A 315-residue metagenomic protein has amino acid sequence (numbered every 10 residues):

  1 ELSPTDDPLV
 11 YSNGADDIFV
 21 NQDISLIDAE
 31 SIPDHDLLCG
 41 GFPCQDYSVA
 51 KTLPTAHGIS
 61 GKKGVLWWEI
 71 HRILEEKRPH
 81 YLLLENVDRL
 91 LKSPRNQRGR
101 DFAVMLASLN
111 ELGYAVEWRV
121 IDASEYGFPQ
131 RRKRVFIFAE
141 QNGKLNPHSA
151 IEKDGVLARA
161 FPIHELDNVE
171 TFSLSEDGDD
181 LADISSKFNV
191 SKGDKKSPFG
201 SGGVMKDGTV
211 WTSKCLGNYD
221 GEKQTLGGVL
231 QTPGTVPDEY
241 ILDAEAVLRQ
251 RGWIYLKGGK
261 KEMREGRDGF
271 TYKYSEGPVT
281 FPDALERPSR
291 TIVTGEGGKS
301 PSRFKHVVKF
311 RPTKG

Functional and structural regions predicted by a protein language model:
E1-R78, V87-F102, A107-N110: Core alpha/beta nucleotide-donor-binding catalytic domains of modification enzymes
N21, D88, G113-E125: Conserved S-adenosyl-L-methionine
Q45-V49, L90-S93, G127-R131, L145-P147 (+1 more regions): Short catalytic/ligand-binding loop motif for oxyanion handling, primarily in non-cytosolic enzymes, centered on
K77-Y81, Y114, K133: A short helix->loop->beta-strand "cap" motif at the edges of active sites that frequently abuts
A103-V120, Q141-G143: A SAM-dependent methyltransferase catalytic signature shared across enzymes that methylate proteins
M105, E117, R131-V135, P288: Residues that flank catalytic or metal-binding motifs in active/ligand-binding sites
F128-K206: Flexible, glycine-/basic-rich loop-and-beta segments that form/coincide with the SAM-dependent methyltransferase
G202-G315: C-terminal target-recognition/interaction regions appended to catalytic cores
